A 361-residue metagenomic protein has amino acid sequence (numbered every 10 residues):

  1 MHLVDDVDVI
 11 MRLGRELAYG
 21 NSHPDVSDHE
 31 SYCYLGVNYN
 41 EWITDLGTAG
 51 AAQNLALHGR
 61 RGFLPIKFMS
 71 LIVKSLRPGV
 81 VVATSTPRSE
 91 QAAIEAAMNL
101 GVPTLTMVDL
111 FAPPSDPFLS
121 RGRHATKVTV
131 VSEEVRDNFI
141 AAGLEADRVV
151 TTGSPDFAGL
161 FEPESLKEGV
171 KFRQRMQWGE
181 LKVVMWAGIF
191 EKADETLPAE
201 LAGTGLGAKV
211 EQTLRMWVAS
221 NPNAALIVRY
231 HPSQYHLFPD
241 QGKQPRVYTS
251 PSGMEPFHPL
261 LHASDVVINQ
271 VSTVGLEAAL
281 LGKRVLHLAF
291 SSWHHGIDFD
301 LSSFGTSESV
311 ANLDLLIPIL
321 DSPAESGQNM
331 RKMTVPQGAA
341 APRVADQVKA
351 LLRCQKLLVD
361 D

Functional and structural regions predicted by a protein language model:
M1-L160, P256: Active-site and donor-binding regions of nucleotide-sugar-utilizing enzymes
F68, I72-K74, I227, P232-L276 (+1 more regions): Donor nucleotide-activated moiety binding/catalytic core segment of transferases that use nucleotide-activated donors
G79-V80, K127, V183, A225 (+1 more regions): Structural motif
M98, A219, A279: Anion (oxyanion) recognition and catalysis
V102-T104, L226, V285: Hydrophobic beta-strand scaffold residues
G122-A125, A146, T273-P336: Catalytic binding pocket for nucleotide-activated donors in carbohydrate/polymer assembly enzymes
A158-D240: Conserved catalytic-core segment of nucleotide-activated headgroup transferases in glycan assembly
S165, W178, D194-L197, I319-D361: C-terminal amphipathic helix plus adjacent low-complexity, charged tail appended to glycosyltransferase catalytic
